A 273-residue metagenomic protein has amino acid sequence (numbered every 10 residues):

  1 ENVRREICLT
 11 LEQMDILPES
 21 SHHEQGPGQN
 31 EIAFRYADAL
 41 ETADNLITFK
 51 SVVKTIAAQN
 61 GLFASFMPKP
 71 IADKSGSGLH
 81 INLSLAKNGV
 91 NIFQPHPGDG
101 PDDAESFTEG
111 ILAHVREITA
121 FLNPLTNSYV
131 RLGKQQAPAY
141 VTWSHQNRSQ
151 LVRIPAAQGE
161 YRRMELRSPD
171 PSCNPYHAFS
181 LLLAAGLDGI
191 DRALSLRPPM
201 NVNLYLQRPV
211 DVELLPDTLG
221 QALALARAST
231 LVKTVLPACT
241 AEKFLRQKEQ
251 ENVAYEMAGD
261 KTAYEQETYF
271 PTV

Functional and structural regions predicted by a protein language model:
E1-V273: Glycine-rich, acidic/polar active-site loops that bind/position phosphate-bearing ligands
